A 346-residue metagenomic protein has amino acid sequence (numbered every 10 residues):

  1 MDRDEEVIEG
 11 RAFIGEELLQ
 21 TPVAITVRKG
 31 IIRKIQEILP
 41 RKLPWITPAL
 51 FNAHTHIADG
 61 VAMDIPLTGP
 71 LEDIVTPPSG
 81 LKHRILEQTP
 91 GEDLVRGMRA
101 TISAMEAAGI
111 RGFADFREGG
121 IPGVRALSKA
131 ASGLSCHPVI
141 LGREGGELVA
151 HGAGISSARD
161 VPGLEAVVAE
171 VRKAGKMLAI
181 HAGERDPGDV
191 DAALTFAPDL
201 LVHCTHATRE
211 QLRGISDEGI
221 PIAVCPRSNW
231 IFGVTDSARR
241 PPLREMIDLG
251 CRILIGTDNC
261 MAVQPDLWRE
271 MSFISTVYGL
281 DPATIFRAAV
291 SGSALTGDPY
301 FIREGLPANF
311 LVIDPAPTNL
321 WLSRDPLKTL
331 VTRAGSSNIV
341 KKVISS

Functional and structural regions predicted by a protein language model:
D2-E9, K29, K34-P77: Replace "His-x-His-based motif
G10-R11, I25, G30, L43 (+11 more regions): Divalent metal-coordination and catalytic microenvironments
P44, T55-H83, R99-F113, V124-L141: Catalytic pocket of metal/acid-base enzymes, prominently hydrolases
A49-F51, L178-A179, I253-I255: Residue-level marker for buried hydrophobic side chains located in beta-strands that build the well-ordered beta-sheet
G60-R96, D191-F196, S216-I222, I274-L280: Active-site gating loops and adjacent loop-to-helix segments of metal-dependent hydrolytic enzymes
R84, Q88-T89, V95-G97, A114-D199: Metal-coordinating catalytic core of metallo-dependent amide/deamination hydrolases
P187-F301, I313-T318, R333-G335: Active-site-adjacent C-terminal substructures of enzyme catalytic domains
S291, E304-S346: C-terminal cap of metal-dependent C-N hydrolases
